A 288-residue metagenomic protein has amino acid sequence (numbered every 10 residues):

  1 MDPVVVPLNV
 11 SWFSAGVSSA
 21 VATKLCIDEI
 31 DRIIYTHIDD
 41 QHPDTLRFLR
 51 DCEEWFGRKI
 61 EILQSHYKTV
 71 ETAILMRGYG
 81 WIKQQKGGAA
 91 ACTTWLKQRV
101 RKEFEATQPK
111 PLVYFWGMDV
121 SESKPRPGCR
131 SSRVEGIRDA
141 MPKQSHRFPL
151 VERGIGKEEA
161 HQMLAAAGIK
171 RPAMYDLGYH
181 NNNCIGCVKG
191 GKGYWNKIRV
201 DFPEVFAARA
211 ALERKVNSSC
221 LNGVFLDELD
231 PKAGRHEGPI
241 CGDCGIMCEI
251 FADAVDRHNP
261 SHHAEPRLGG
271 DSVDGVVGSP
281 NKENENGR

Functional and structural regions predicted by a protein language model:
M1-R288: Nucleotide-activated chemistry modules centered on ATP-dependent adenylation/adenylyltransferase
